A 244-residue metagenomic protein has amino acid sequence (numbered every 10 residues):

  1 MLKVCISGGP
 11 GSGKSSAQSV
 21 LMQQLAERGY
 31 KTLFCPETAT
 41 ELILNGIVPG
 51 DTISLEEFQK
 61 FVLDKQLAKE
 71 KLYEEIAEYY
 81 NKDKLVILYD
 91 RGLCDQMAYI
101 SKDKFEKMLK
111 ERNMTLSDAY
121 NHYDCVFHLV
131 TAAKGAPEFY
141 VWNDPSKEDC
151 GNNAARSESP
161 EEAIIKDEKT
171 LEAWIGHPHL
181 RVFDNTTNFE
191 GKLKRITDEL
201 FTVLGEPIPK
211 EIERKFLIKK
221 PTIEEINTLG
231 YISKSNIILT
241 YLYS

Functional and structural regions predicted by a protein language model:
P10: The conserved Walker
K14: Conserved lysine of the Walker
A17: Hydrophobic positions on the alpha1 helix immediately C-terminal to the Walker A/P-loop
M22-K65: Conserved substrate/cofactor phosphate-moiety recognition/catalytic segment in nucleotide-dependent phosphotransferases
I47-K107: Conserved nucleotide-sensing/catalytic segment adjacent to the nucleotide-binding pocket in NTP-handling enzymes
D103-E172: A glycine- and Lys/Arg-enriched "phosphate-lid" helix/loop adjacent to the NTP-binding pocket of small-molecule kinases
E168-P221: NTP-dependent small-molecule kinase module
E206-S244: N-terminal strand-loop-strand beta-hairpin
